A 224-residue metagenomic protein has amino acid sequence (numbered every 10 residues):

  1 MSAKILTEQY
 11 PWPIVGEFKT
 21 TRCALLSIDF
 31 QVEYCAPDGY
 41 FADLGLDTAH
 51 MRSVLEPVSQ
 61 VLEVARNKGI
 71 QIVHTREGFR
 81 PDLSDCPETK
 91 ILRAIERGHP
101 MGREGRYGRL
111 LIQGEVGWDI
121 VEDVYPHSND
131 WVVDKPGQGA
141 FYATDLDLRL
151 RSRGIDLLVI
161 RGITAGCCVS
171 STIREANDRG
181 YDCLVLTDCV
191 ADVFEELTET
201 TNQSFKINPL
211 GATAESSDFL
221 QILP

Functional and structural regions predicted by a protein language model:
M1-A24, V32-Y34, Q60, V64-K68 (+2 more regions): Active-site-adjacent betaalpha module
T21, G39-A65, G69-I72: A short alpha/beta connector and helix-capping loop motif
S27, V73-R76, D134-K135: Short, conserved beta-strand edge motifs with alternating hydrophobic and charged residues
S27-L44: Short, conserved active-site loops that position catalytic residues or coordinate cofactors/metal ions across diverse
F30-V32, V58, R76-F79: Short glycine-rich, polar/acidic loop-and-turn segments at beta strand-coil junctions
I70-E77, L186: Short beta-strand segments at enzyme active-site cores
H74-L83, T89-K90: Catalytic-core segment of enzymes that process non-peptidic bonds
